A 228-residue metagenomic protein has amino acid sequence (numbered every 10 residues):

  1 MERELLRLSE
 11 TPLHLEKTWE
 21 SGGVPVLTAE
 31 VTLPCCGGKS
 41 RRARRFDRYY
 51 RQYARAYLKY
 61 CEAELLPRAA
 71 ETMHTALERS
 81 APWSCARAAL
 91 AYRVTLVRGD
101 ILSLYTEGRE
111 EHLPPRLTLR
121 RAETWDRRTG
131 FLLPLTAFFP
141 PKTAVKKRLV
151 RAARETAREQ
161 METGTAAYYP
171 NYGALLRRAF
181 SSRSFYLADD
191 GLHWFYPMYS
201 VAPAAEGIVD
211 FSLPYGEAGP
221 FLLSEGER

Functional and structural regions predicted by a protein language model:
M1-R228: Compositionally biased intrinsically disordered regions enriched in Thr/Gly
